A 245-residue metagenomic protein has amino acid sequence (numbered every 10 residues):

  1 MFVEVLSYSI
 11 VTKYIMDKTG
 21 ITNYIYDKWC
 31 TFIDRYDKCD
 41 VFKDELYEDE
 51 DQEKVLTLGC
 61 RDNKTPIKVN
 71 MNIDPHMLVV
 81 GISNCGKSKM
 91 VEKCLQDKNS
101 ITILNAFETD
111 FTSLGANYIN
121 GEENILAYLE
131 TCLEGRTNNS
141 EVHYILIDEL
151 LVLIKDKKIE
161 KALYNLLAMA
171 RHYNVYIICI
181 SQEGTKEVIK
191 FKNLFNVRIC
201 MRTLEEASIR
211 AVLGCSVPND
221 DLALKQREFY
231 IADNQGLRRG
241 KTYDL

Functional and structural regions predicted by a protein language model:
M1-H76: Basic- and hydrophobic-enriched, low-structure N-terminal and domain-boundary segments that flank ATP-binding catalytic
G20-D49, K54, S83, Y173 (+1 more regions): Conserved ATP-driven motor cores of ASCE-family P-loop NTPases powering translocation/secretion/packaging/pilus
Y26, C30, L126, E130-L133: Residue-level detector of alpha-helical secondary structure
D51-S113: Glycine-rich phosphate-binding loop of nucleotide-binding enzymes
C60, M71-I73, N105, I147-E149 (+3 more regions): Flexible glycine-/small-residue-rich
I82-C85, C94-L95, F107-E108, N120 (+1 more regions): Conserved P-loop NTPase motor cores
S113-G115, L194-F195: Short, structured coil segments at secondary-structure junctions
A116-E123: Short acidic-hydrophobic, aromatic-tinged amphipathic segments that line or gate anion-handling sites
